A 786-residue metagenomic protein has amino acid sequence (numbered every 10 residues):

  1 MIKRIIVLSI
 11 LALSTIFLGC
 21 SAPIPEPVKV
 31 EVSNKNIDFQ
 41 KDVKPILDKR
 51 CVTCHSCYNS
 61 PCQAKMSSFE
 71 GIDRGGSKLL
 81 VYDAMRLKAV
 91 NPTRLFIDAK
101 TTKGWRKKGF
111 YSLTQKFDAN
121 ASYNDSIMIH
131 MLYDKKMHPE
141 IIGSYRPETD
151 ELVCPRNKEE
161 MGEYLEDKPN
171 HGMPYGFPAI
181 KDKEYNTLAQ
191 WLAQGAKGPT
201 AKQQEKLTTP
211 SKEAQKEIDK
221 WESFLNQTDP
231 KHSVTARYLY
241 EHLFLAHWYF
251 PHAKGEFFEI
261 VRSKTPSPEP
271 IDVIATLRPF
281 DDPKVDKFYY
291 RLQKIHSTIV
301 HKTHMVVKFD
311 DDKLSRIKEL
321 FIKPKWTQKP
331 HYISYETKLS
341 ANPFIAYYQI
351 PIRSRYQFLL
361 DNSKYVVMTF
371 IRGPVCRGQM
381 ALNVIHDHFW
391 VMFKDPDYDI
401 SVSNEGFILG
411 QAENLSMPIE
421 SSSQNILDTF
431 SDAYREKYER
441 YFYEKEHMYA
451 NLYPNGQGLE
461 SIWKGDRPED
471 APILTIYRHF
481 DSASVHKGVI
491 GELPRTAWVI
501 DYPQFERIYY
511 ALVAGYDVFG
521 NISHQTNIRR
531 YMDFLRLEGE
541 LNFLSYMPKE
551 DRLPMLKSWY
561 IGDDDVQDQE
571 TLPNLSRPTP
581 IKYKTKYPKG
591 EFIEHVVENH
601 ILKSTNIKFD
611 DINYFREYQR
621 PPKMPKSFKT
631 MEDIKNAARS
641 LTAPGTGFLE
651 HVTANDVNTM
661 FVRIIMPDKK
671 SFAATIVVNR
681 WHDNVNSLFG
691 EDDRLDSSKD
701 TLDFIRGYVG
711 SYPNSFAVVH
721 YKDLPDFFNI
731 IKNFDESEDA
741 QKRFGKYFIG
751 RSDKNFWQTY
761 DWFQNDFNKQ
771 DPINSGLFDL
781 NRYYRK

Functional and structural regions predicted by a protein language model:
M1-R4: Positively charged n-region of N-terminal signal peptides that target proteins for export
L8-I16: Bacterial N-terminal signal peptides
C20-K786: Aromatic- and Gly/Pro-enriched helix-to-coil junctions and flexible linker segments
